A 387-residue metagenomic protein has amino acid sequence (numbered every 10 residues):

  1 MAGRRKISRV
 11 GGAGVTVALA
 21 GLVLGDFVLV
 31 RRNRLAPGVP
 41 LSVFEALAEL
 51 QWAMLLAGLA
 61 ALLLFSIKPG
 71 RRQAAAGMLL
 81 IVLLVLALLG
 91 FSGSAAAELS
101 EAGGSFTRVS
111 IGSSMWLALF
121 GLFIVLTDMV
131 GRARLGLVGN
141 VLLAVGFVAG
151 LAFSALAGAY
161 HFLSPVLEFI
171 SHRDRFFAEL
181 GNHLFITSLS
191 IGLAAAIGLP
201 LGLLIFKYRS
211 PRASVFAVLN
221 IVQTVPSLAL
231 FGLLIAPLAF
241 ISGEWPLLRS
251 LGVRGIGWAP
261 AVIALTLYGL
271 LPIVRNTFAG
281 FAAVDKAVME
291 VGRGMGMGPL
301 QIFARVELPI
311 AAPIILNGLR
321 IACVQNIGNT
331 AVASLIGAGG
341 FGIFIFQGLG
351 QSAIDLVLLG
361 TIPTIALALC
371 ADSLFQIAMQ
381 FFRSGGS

Functional and structural regions predicted by a protein language model:
M1-N182, G386-S387: N-terminal, non-cleaved signal-anchor transmembrane helix
A60-I67, L248-L251, L358-S387: C-terminal transmembrane helix and the adjacent membrane-cytosol boundary/short C-terminal tail of inner/organellar
L117, F177-L204, L319: Transmembrane alpha-helix signature in integral membrane proteins
D128-M129, L189-N220, G232: Transmembrane-helix boundary motif in ABC transporter permease subunits
F231-L271: Membrane-interfacial helix termini and adjacent extracytoplasmic/periplasmic loops of multi-pass transporters
A236, N329-T364, R383-S387: Glycine-rich helix-loop "coupling/hinge" segments at transmembrane-helix boundaries in multipass transporters
V284-A311, A338: Short helix-to-coil transition segments within interhelical loops that connect adjacent transmembrane helices
L300-A333, L359: Transmembrane alpha-helices
